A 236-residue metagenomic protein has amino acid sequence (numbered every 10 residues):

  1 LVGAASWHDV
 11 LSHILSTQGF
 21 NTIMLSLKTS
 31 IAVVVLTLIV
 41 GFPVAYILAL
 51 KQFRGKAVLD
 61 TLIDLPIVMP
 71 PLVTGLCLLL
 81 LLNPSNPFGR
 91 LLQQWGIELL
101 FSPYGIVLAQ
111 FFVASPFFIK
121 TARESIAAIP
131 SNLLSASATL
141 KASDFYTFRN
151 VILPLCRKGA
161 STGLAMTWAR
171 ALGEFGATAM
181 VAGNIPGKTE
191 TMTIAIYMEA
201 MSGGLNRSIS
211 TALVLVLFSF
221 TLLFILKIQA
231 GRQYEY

Functional and structural regions predicted by a protein language model:
L1-S6, L15-A127, V151-G176, E199 (+1 more regions): Membrane-water interface segments at the C-terminal ends of transmembrane alpha-helices in multi-pass inner-membrane
D9-V10: Hydrophobic transmembrane alpha-helix segments characteristic of membrane transport and insertion machinery
R54, A142-D144: Short coil/turn motifs that cap or connect alpha-helices
L80, A177-G203: Glycine-rich helix-loop "coupling/hinge" segments at transmembrane-helix boundaries in multipass transporters
I129-L133: Short glycine/proline-centered loop/turn elements that form peptide/ligand docking sites
S137: The alpha-helix within a helix-turn-helix
L140-K141, P154: Glycine/proline-centered hinge or cleavage motifs at structural transition points of membrane proteins
R232-Y236: Short, Lys/Arg-enriched, Gly/Pro-containing loop segments at transmembrane-helix junctions of multi-pass membrane
